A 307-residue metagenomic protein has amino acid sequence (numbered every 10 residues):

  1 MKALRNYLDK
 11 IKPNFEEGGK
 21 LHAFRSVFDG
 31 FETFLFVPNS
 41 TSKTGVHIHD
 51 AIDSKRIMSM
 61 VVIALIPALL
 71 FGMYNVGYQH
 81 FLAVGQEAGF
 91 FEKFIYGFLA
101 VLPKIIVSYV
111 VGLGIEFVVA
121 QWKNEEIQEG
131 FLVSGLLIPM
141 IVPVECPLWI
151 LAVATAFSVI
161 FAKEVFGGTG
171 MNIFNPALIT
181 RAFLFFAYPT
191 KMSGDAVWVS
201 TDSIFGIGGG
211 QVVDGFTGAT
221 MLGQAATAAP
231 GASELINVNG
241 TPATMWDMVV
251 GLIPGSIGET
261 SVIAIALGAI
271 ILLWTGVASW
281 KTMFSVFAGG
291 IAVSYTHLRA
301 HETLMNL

Functional and structural regions predicted by a protein language model:
K2-V101, I105: N-terminal signal-anchor module of multipass membrane proteins
S59-I66, P103, V107, G258-L272: Hydrophobic alpha-helical transmembrane segments
I63-A68, K104-E116, S134-G135, P139 (+6 more regions): Alpha-helical transmembrane segments in multi-pass membrane proteins
G97-S108, C146-A152, G258: Structural signature of hydrophobic alpha-helical transmembrane segments
G112-K123, I160-T169, G268-T275: C-terminal ends of transmembrane helices
G130-T201: A generic, well-ordered mixed alpha/beta core segment in the N-terminal half of proteins
G170-I265: Long hydrophobic alpha-helical segments that form multi-pass transmembrane helix bundles in integral membrane proteins
T296-T303: Conserved small/polar residues in nucleotide/adenosyl-binding loops
